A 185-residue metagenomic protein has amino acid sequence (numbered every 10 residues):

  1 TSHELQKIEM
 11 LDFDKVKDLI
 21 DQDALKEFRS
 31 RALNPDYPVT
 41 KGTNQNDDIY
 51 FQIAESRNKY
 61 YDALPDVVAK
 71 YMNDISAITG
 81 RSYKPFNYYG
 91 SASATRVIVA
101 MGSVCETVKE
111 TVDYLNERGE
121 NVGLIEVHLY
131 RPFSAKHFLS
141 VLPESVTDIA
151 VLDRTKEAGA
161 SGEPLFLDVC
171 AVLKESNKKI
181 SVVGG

Functional and structural regions predicted by a protein language model:
T1-N87: Conformationally flexible catalytic loops at phosphate/diphosphate-handling active centers
A69-G185: Thiamine diphosphate
